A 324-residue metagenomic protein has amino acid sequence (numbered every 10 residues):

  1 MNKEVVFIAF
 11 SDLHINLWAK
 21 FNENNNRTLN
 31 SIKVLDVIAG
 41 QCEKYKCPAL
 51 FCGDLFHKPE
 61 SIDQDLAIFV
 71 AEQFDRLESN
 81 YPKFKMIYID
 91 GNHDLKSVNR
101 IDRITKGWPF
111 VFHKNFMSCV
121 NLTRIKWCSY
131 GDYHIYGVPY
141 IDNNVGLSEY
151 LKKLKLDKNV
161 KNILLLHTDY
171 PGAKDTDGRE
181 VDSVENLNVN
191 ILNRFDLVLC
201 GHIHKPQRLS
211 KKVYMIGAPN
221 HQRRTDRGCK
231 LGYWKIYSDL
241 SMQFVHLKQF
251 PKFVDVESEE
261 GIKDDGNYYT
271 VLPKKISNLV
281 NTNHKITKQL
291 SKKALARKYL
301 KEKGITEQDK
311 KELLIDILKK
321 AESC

Functional and structural regions predicted by a protein language model:
M1-I68, E72, P82, E149-Y150 (+1 more regions): N-terminal active-site segment of His-dependent metallophosphoesterases
D12, D54, G91-N92, H167 (+2 more regions): Active-site glycine-centered loops adjacent to acidic/histidine catalytic or metal-binding residues that shape
A19-F21, G53-F74, D90, L95-K114 (+1 more regions): Metal-dependent catalytic neighborhoods of phosphoester/phosphodiester hydrolases
K44, I236-C324: Accessory, non-catalytic peripheral segments of nucleic-acid enzymes
C47, S79-M86, V160, R194-D196: A short helix->loop->beta-strand "cap" motif at the edges of active sites that frequently abuts
V70, Y88-L187, P219: Conserved catalytic scaffold of divalent metal-dependent phosphoesterases
F116-C119, D132-Y133, N162, K211-I216 (+2 more regions): Active-site regions of enzymes building and remodeling cell-envelope glycoconjugates
T176-L240: Conserved beta-sheet core of the metallophosphoesterase superfamily
